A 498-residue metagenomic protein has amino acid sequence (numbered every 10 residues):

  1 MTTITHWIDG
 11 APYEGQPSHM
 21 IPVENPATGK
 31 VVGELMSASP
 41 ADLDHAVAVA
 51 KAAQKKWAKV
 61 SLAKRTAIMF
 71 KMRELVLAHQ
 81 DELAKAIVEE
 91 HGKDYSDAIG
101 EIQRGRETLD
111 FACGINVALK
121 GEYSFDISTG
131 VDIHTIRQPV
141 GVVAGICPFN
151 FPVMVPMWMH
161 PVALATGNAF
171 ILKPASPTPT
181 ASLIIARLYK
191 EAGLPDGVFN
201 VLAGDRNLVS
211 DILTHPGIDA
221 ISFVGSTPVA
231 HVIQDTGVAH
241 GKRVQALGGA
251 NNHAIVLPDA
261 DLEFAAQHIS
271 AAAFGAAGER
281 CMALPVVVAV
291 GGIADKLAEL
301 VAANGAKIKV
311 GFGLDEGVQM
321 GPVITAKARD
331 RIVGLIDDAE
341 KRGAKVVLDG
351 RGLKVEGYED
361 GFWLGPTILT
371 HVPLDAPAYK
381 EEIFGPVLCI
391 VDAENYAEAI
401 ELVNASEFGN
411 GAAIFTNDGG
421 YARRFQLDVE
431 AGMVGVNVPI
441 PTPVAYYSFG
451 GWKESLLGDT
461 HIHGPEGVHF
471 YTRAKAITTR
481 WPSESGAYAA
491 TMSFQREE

Functional and structural regions predicted by a protein language model:
M1-V131, I324: N-terminal Rossmann-like NAD(P)+-binding subdomain of aldehyde/semialdehyde dehydrogenases
P26, P40-L43, L62, Y95 (+4 more regions): Residues at or immediately preceding the N-termini of alpha-helices
P26-E34, I218, I255, K309 (+1 more regions): Conserved C-terminal structural/oligomerization subdomain of aldehyde/semialdehyde dehydrogenase
G29, R65, I87, L109 (+9 more regions): Residue-level signal for inorganic ion chemistry
V32-A38, A52-K59, G145, A254-L257 (+5 more regions): Short, well-ordered beta-strand elements within core beta-sheets of diverse protein domains
Q54, A58, R73-Q80, A84 (+19 more regions): Structural signal for hydrophobic packing residues in well-ordered secondary-structure cores of soluble enzyme domains
G121-F264, A393, G458: Rossmann-like NAD(P) dinucleotide-binding subdomain of oxidoreductase/dehydrogenase enzymes
P228-P373, V436, S483-A487, M492-E498: ALDH superfamily catalytic-core signature
